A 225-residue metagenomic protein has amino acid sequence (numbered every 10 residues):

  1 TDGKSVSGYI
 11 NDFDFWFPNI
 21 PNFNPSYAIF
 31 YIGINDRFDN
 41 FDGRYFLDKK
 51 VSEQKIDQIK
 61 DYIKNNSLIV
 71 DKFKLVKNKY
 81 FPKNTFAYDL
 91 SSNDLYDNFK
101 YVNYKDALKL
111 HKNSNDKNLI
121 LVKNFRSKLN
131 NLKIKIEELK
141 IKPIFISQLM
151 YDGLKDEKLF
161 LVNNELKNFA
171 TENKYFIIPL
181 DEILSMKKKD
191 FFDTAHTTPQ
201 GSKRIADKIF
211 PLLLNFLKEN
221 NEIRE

Functional and structural regions predicted by a protein language model:
T1, I20, K117-N124, L154 (+3 more regions): Extracytoplasmic/periplasmic, Sec-exported soluble proteins
T1-N35: Membrane-embedded segments
I10-D14, R126-L129, K133, N163 (+1 more regions): Extracytoplasmic/secreted envelope proteins and their assembly/folding machinery, especially bacterial periplasmic
D14, P18-N22, I134-E138, T171 (+2 more regions): Sec-exported extracytoplasmic/periplasmic mature domains
Y27-I29, I144-I146, F176-I178: Hydrophobic/aromatic beta-strand patches that form the interior of the parallel beta-sheet core in alpha/beta enzyme
G33-K167, N173, I183-K188: Serine-dependent acyl-ester chemistry module
F176, F191-E225: Histidine-centered active-site loop/cap adjacent to the catalytic His in serine esterases/O-acetyl transfer systems
